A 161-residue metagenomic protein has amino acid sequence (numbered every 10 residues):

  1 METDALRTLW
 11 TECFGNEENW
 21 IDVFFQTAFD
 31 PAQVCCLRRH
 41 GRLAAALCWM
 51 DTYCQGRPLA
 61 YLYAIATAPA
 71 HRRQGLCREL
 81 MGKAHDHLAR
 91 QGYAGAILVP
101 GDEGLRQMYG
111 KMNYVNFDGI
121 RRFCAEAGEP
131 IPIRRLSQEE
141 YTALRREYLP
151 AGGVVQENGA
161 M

Functional and structural regions predicted by a protein language model:
T3-I65, A151-M161: A conserved beta-strand-loop-helix scaffold within acyl/acetyltransferase catalytic domains
C35, A44, Y63, D102-G104 (+3 more regions): Core nucleotidyl-transferase/polymerase catalytic module
G41, D86-G92, G104, E140: Secondary-structure boundary elements
T67, R73-D86: Conserved acetyl-CoA-binding loop-helix of GNAT-fold acetyltransferases
M81, L88-G101: Conserved GNAT acetyl-CoA-binding A-motif
N113-M161: Amide-forming acyltransferase catalytic core, primarily the GNAT-like/NAT-type and related acyltransferase folds
